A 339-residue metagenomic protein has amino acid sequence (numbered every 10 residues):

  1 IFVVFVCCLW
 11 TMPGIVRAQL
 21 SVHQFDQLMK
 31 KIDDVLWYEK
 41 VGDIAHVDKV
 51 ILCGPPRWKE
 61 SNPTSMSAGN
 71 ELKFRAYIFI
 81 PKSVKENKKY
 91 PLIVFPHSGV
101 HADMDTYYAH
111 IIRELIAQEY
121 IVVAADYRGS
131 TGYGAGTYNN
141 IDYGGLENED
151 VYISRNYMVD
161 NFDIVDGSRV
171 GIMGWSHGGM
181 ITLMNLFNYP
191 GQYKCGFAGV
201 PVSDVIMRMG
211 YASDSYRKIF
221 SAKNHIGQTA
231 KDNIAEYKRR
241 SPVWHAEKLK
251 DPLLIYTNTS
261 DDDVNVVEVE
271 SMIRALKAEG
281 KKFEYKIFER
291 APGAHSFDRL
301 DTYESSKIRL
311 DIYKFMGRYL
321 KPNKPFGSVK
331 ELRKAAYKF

Functional and structural regions predicted by a protein language model:
F2-K49, C53, K334-F339: N-terminal targeting or regulatory segments adjacent to alpha/beta-hydrolase or S9 domains
L28-K88: N-terminal cap/lid segment of alpha/beta-hydrolase-fold proteins
D43, N70-E71, L115-A117, E247-L249: Extracellular/periplasmic catalytic domains that process cell-envelope and extracellular macromolecules
L52-N62, Y127-F339: Active-site-proximal cap/loop segments of hydrolase catalytic domains
L72, Y90-L92, I121: Hydrophobic core residues within well-ordered beta-strands of beta-rich domains
F79, F95-P96, M173, Y256: Short hydrophobic segments within beta-strands
N87-G99: Short beta-strand element of the alpha/beta-hydrolase
D105-A125: Short amphipathic alpha-helix adjacent to the substrate-entry channel of hydrolases
